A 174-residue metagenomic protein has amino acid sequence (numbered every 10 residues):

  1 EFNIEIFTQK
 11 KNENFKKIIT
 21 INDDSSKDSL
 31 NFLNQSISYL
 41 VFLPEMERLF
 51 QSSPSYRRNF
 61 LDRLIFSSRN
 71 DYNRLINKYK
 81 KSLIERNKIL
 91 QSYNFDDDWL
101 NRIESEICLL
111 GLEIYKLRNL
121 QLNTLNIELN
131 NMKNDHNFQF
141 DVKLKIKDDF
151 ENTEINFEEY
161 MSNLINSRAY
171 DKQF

Functional and structural regions predicted by a protein language model:
E1-Y56, D62-S68, Y72, N130: Nucleotide-state sensing region of NTPase/ATPase domains
K10-K11, K16-K17, K27, K78-K81 (+5 more regions): Context-gated lysine
F15, R57-R58, R86, I107 (+2 more regions): Short, cationic motifs built from Arg/Lys/His that form the positively charged side of catalytic pockets
L30, P54-R58, L83, L100 (+2 more regions): Alpha-helix initiation and N-capping motif
L33, I37, S53, R86 (+2 more regions): Generic structural signal of hydrophobic/aromatic residues within well-ordered alpha-helices of folded domains
R48-F50, Y56-F95, S105: Long, charged N-terminal accessory/stalk domains
F95-F174: Conserved NTPase motor "head" modules and their coupling/switch loops across ABC/AAA+ ATPases, GTPases, and GHKL ATPases
